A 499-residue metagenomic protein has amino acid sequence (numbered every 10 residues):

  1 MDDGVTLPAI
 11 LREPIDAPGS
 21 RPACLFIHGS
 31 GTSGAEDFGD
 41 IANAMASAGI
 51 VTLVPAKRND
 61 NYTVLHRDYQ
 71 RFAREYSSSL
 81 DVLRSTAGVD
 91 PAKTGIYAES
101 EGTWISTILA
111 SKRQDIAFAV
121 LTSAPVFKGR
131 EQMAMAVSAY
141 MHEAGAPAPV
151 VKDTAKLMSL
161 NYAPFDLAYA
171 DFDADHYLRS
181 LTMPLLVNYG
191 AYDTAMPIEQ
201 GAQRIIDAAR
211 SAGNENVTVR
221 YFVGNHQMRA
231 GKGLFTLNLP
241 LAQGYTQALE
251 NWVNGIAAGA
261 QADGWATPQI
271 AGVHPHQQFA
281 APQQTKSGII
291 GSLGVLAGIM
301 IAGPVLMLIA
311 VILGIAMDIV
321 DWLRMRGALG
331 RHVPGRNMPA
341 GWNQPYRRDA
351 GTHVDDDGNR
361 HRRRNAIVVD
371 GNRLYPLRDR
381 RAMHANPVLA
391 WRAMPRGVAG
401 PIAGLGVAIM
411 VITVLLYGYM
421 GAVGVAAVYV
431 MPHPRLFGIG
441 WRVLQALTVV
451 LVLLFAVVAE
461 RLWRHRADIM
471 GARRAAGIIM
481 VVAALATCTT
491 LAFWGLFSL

Functional and structural regions predicted by a protein language model:
M1-A266: Soluble extramembrane regions of membrane proteins in the secretory/endomembrane system
R71-S78, G272-A281: A short, hydrophobic/aromatic-rich structural module that often spans a beta strand with its adjoining loop
H274-L499: Extended non-globular C-terminal regions
